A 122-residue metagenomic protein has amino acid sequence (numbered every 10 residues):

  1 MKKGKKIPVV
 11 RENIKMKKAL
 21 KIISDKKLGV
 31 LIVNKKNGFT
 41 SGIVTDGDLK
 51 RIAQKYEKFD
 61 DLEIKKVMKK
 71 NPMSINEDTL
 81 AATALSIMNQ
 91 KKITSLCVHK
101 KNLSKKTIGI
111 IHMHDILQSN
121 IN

Functional and structural regions predicted by a protein language model:
M1-I7, D61-P72: Bateman (tandem CBS) regulatory domains
V9-K27, K35, A53-Y56, S74-T94 (+2 more regions): The conserved cystathionine-beta-synthase
K15, D48-L49, K66, D115-I116: Histidine- and aromatic-rich ligand-binding microenvironments
L28-L31, S41-G42: Conserved active-site beta-strand-loop modules that form the wall/rim of enzyme catalytic pockets and either contain
G42-G47, I108-I116: Short hydrophobic beta-strand motif reused across regulatory alpha/beta modules
